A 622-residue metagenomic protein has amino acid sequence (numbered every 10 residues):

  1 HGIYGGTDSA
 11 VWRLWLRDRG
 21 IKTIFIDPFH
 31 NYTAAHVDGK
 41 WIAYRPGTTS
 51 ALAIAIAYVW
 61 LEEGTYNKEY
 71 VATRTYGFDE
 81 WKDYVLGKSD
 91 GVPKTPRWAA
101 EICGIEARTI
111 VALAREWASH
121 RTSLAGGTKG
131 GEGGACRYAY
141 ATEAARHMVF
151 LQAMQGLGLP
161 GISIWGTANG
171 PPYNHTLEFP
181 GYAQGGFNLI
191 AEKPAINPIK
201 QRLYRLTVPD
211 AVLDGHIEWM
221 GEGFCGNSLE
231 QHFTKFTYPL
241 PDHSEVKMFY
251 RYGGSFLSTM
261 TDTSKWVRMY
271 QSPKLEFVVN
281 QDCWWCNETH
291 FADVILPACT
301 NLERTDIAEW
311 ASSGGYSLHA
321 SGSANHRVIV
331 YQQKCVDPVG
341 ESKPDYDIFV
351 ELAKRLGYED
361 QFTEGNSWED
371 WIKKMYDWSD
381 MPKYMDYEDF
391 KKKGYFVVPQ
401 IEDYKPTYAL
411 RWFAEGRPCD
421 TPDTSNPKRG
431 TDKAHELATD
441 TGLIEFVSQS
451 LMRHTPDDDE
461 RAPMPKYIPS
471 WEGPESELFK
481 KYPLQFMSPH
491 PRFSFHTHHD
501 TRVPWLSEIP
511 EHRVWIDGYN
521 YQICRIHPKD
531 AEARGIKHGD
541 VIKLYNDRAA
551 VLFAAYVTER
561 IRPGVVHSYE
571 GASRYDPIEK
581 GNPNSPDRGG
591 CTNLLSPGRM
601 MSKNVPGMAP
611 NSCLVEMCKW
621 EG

Functional and structural regions predicted by a protein language model:
H1-I26, S50-I54, V149-F291, C299-T300 (+3 more regions): Extended redox/cofactor-interaction regions of prokaryotic respiratory oxidoreductases
R17-G20, F29-R121: Long, well-ordered, tryptophan-enriched scaffold segments
F25, F29-W41, C286-I295: Glycine-rich, charge-decorated loop segments at or immediately adjacent to ligand/cofactor-binding or catalytic sites
H36-D38, G77-F78, V92-W98, G127-A135 (+1 more regions): Flexible glycine/proline-enriched surface loops and loop-helix/loop-strand junctions
Y66-E69, T109-V111, L124-A125, G156-G166 (+9 more regions): Acidic/polar loop patches that form or flank catalytic/metal-binding clefts of enzymes that bind anionic ligands
T73-T75, E116-W117, G130-G131, I164-H175 (+2 more regions): A glycine-rich phosphate-binding loop feature that marks nucleotide/adenosyl-phosphate handling sites
L302-P338, I348, A353, V447: Glycine/threonine-rich phosphate-binding loop and adjacent beta-strand/alpha-helix elements that clamp
I329-K393, H499-G622: Long, contiguous, secondary-structure-rich segments that constitute the structural scaffold of globular domains
